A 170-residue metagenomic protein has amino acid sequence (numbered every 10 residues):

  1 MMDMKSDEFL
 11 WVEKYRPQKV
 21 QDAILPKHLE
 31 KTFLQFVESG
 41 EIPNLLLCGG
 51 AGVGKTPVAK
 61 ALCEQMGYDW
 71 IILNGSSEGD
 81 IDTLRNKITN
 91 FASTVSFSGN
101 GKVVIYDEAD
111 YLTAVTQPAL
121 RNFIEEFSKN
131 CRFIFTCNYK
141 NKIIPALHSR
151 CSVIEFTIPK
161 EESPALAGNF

Functional and structural regions predicted by a protein language model:
M1-F170: P-loop/Walker A NTP-binding region and its immediately flanking N-terminal helices in P-loop NTPase folds
